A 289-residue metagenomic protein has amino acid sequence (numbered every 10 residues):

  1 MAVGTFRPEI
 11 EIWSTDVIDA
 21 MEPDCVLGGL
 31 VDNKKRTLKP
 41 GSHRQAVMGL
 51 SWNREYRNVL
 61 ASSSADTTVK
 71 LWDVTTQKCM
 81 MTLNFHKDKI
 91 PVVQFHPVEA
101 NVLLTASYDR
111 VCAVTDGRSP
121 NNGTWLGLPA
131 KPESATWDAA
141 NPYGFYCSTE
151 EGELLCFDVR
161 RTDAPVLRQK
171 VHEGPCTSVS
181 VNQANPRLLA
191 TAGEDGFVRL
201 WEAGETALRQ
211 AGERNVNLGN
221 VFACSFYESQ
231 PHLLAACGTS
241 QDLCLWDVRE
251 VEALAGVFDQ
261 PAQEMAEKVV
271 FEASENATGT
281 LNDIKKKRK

Functional and structural regions predicted by a protein language model:
M1-T5, L60-S64, L103-S107, F145-T149 (+2 more regions): Conserved beta-strand element within WD40/beta-propeller blades
R7-E11, Q45-M48, D66-K70, K78 (+11 more regions): Short coil/turn segments within WD40 beta-propeller repeats
D16-I18, V74-Q77, G117-P120, V159-T162 (+2 more regions): Short loop/turn segments that connect beta-strands within beta-propeller blades
P23-S42, C79-F85, V93, L103-A106 (+6 more regions): Short C-terminal beta-strands that terminate individual repeats in beta-propeller domains, predominantly WD40 blades
N33-W52, D88-F95, W125-A140, G174-V181 (+4 more regions): Canonical WD40 repeat/beta-propeller blade segments in eukaryotic WD-repeat proteins
L50-R57, S62, T76, V93-A100 (+5 more regions): Loop/turn segments within WD40 beta-propeller blades
V171-A207: Loop/turn-rich, solvent-exposed surfaces of beta-rich toroidal or solenoidal domains
P175, G204-K289: Terminal intrinsically disordered, low-complexity extensions flanking WD-repeat/beta-propeller proteins
